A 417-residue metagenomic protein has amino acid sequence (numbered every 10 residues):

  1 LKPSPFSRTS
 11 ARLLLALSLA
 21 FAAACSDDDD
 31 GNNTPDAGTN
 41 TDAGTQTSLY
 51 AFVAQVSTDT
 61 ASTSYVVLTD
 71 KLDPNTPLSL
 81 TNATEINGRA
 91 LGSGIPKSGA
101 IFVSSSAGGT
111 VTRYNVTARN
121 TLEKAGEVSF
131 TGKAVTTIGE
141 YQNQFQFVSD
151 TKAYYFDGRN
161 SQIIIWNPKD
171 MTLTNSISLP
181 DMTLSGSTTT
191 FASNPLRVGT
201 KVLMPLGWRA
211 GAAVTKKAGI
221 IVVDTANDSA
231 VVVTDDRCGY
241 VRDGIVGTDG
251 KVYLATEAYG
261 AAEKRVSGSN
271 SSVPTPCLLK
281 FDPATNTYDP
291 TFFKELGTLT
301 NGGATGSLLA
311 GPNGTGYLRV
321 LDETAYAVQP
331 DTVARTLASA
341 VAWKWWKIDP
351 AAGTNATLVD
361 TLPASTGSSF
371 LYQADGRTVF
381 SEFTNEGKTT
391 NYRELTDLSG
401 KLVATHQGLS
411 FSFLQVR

Functional and structural regions predicted by a protein language model:
K2-P3, L17-Y50: Bacterial Sec-dependent N-terminal signal peptides
V56-A61, A107-T110, R159-Q162, R209-A213 (+3 more regions): Short glycine/acidic-enriched loop and turn motifs that connect beta-strands
L68-Q162: Post-signal peptide N-terminal segment of secreted/secretory-pathway proteins
T69, N167, K216-A226, S271-T285 (+2 more regions): Beta-propeller blade signature
N75-N87, L122-A134, L173-T183, A230-R237 (+3 more regions): Beta-propeller fold detector
E85-S98, A134-Q146, S185-P195, D236-G247 (+3 more regions): Repeated scaffold domains used in trafficking and secretory/extracellular systems, primarily beta-propellers
M204-K216, A255-V273, R319-A340: Short, conserved, GDST-rich strand-edge loop motifs in beta-rich repeat architectures
G303-F383: Loop/turn-rich, solvent-exposed surfaces of beta-rich toroidal or solenoidal domains
